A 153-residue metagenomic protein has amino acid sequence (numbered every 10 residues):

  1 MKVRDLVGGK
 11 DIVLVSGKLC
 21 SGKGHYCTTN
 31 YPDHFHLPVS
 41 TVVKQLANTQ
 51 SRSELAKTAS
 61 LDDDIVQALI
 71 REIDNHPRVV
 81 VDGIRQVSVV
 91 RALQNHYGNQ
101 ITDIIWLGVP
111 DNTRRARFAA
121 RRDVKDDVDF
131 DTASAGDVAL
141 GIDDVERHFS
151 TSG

Functional and structural regions predicted by a protein language model:
M1-D11: Extreme N-terminal, non-catalytic leader segments that precede Walker-type/kinase nucleotide-binding cores
K18: P-loop (Walker A) phosphate-binding loop of NTP-binding proteins
S21: ATP-binding Walker
G24: Walker A/P-loop
F35-V80, I84-A92, D126-D129: ATP-dependent small-molecule kinase phosphotransfer cores that center on conserved nucleotide phosphate-binding segments
D82-I84, H96-R122: Conserved phosphate-donor/acceptor-positioning beta-strand/loop module used by diverse small-molecule
A119-G153: Small-molecule kinase domains that catalyze NTP-dependent phosphoryl transfer to phosphate-bearing small molecules
